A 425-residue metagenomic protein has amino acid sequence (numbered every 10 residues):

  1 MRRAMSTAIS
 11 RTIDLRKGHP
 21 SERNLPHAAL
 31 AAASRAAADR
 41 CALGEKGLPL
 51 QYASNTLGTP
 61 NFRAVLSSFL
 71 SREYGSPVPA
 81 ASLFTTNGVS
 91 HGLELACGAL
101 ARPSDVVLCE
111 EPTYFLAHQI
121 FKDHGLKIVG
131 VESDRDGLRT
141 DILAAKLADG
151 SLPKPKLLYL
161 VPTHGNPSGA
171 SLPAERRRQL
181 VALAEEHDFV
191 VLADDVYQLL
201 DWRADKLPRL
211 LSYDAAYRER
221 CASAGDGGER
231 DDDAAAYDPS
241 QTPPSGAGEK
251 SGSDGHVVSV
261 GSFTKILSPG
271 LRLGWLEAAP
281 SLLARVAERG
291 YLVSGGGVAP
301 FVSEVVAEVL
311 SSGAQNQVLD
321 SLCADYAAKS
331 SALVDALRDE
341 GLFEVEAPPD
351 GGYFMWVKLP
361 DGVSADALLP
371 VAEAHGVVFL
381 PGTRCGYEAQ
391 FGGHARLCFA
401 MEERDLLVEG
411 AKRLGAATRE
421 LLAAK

Functional and structural regions predicted by a protein language model:
M1-G58, S68, F189, A235-D238 (+2 more regions): N-terminal "arm"/small-domain region of PLP-dependent enzymes with the aminotransferase-like
A37-D188, L192, Q198-G225, E229 (+5 more regions): Conserved core of the PLP fold type I
T113, A307, D320-V334, E344-K358: Conserved glycine-rich beta-strand-loop-beta hairpin in the small C-terminal domain of fold type I
A215-A324: Conserved core segment of the aminotransferase class I/II
S253, A374-H375, A389-K425: PLP-dependent enzyme catalytic core of the Aspartate aminotransferase-like
E277, W356-K358, C398-A400: Short hydrophobic/aromatic beta-strand micro-patches that form the beta-sheet surface supporting nucleotide- or nucleic
V363-L368, D405-E409: Short, conserved charged micro-motifs
